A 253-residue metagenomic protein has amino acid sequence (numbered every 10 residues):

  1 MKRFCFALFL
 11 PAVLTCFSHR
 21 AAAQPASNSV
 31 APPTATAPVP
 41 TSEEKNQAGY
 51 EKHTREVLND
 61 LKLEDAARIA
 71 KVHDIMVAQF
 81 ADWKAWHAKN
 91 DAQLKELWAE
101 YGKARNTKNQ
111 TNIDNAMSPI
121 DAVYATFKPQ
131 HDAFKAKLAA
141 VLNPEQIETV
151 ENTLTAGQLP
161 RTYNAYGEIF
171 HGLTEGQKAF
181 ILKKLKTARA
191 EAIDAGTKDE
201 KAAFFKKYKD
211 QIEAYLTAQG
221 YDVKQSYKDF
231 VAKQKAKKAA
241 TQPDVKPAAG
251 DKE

Functional and structural regions predicted by a protein language model:
M1-F4, Q24: Positively charged n-region of N-terminal signal peptides that target proteins for export
F6-A7, N28: Short amphipathic alpha-helical "recognition" segments used for binding
A7-C16: Bacterial N-terminal signal peptides
F17-A23: Sec/Tat signal peptide C-region and signal peptidase I cleavage site
Q24-E253: Charge-rich (acidic/polar
